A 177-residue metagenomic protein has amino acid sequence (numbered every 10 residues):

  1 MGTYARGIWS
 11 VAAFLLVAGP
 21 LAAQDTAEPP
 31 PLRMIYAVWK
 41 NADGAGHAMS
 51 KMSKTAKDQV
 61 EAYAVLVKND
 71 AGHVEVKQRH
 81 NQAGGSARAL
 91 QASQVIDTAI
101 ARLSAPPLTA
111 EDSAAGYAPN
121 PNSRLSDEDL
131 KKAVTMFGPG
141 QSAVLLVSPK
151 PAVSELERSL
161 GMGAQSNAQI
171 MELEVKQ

Functional and structural regions predicted by a protein language model:
M1-S10: Bacterial N-terminal signal peptides that target proteins for export
R6, P20-L21: Intrinsic disorder/low-complexity segments in short proteins, especially the signal peptide and propeptide regions
W9-A18: Bacterial N-terminal signal peptides
A23-Q177: Positively charged, small/polar-rich N-terminal and surface patches that mediate targeting and assembly and bind
